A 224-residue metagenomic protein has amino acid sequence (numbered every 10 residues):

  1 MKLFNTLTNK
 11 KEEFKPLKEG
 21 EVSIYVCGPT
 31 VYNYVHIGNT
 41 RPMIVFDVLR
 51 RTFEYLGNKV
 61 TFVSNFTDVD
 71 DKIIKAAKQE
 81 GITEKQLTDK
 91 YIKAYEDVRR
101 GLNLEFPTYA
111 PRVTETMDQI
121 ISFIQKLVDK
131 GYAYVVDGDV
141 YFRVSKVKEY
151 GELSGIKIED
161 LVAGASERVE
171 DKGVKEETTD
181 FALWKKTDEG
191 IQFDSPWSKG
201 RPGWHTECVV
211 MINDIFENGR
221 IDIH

Functional and structural regions predicted by a protein language model:
M1-H224: NTP-dependent nucleotidyl-transfer catalytic core
